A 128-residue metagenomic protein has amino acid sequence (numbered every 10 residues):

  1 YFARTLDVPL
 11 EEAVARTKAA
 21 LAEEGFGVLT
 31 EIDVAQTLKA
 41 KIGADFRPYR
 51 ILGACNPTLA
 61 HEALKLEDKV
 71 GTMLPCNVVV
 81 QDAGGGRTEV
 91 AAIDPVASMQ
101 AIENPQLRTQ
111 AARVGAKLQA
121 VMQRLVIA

Functional and structural regions predicted by a protein language model:
Y1-G25, Q123: Terminal, regulation- and interaction-focused segments at domain boundaries
D7-P9, C55, Q81, I93: Solvent-exposed residues in well-ordered beta-strands and their adjoining turns, especially edge/terminal strands
V8, E12, D33, T109 (+1 more regions): Conserved active-site and cofactor/substrate-binding residues in soluble primary-metabolism enzymes
V14, N56, G115-L118: Short amphipathic alpha-helical/adjacent loop interface patches that line ligand and macromolecule-binding sites
K18, A35-Q36, Q119: Short glycine-/small-residue-rich flexible loop motifs, especially phosphate/cofactor-binding loops
G27-V79: Compact, glycine-rich, soluble single-domain proteins
N77-N104: Beta-strand/loop substructures that line and gate deep hydrophobic ligand-binding cavities in soluble
A101-A128: Well-ordered alpha/beta subsegment
